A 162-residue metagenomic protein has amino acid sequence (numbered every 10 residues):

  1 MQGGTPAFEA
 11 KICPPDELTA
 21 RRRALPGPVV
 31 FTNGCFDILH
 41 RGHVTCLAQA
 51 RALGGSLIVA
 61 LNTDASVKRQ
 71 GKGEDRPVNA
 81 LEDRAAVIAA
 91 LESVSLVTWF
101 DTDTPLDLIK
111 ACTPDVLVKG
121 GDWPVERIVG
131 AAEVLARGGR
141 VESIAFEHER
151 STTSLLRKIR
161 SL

Functional and structural regions predicted by a protein language model:
M1-L162: Nucleotidyltransferase catalytic core that binds NTPs
